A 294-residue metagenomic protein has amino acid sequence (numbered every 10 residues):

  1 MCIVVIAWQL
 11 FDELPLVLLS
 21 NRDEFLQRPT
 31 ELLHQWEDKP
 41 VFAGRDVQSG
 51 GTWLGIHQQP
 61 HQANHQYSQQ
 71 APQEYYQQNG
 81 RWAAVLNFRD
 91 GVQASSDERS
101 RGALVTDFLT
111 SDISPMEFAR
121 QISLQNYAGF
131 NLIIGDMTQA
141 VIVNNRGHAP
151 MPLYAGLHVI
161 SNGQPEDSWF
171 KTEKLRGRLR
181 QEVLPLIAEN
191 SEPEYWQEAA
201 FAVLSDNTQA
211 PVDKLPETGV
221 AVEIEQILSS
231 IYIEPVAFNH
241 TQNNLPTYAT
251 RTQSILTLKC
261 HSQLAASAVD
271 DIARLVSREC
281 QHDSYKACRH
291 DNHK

Functional and structural regions predicted by a protein language model:
M1-L264, A268-K294: N-terminal nucleophile
